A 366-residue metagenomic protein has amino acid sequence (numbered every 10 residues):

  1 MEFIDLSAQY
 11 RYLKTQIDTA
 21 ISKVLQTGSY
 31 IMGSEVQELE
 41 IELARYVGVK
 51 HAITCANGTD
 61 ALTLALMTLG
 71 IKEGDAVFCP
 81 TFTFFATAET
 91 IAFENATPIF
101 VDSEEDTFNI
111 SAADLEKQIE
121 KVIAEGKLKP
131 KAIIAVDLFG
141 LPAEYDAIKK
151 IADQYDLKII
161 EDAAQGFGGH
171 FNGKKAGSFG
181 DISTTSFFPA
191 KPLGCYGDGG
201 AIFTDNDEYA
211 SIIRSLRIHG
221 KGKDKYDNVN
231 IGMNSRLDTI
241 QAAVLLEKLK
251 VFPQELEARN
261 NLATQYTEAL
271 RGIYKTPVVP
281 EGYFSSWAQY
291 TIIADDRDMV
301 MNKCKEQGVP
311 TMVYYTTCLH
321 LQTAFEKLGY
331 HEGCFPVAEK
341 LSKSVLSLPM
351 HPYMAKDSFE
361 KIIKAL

Functional and structural regions predicted by a protein language model:
M1-S29, S34, P349: N-terminal "arm"/small-domain region of PLP-dependent enzymes with the aminotransferase-like
S7, V36-I41, V49-K50, A113 (+7 more regions): PLP-dependent aminotransferase class I/II
G28-A76, T90-A92, F100-D102, E125 (+1 more regions): Phosphate-binding glycine-rich loop
T81, F100-E104, Y315: Short beta->alpha connector loops at strand-helix junctions that form conserved, small/polar/Pro-enriched
T83-A88: Conserved coil-to-alpha-helix start sites within the AMP-binding
N95: Structured binding elements
D106-C195, F203: Active-site phosphate-binding strand-loop segment of PLP-dependent enzymes
